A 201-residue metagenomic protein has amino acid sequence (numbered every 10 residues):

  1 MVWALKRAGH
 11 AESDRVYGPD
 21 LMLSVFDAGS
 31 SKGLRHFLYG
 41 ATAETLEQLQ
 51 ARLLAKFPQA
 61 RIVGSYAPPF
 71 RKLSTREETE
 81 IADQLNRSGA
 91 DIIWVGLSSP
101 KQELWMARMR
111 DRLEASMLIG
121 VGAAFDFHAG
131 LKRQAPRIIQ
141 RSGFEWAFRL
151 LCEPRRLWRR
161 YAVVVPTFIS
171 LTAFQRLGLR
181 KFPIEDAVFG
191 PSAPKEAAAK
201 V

Functional and structural regions predicted by a protein language model:
M1-S88: Conserved beta-alpha
W3-A8, Q134-A135, I139-S192: A transmembrane-helix-recognition feature enriched in membrane-embedded lipid enzymes and envelope glyco-/phospholipid
K32, V188-V201: Short, intrinsically disordered terminal tails adjacent to the first/last structured region
A43-K56, L171, Q175-A187, A199: Non-catalytic interface/targeting segments
A67-S74, E114-C152: Short, flexible loop segments at boundaries between secondary-structure elements
L85, G89-S99, A115: Proline-aspartate-enriched helix->loop->beta-strand connector
L97-Q102, A124-F125: Short glycine-rich anion-binding loops that position phosphate/pyrophosphate groups of nucleotides and phosphorylated
E103-R112: Short Gly/Thr/Asp-enriched flexible loops that form oxyanion-binding sites at enzyme active sites
